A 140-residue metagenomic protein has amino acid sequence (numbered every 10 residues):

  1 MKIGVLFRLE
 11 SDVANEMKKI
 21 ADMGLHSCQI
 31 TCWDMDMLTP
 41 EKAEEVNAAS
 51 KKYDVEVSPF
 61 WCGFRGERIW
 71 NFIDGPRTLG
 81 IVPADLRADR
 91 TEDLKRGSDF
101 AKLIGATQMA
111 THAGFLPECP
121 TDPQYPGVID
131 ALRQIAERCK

Functional and structural regions predicted by a protein language model:
M1-F7, C28-I30, V57-F64, M109-T111: Hydrophobic faces of well-ordered beta-strands that scaffold small-molecule active sites in alpha/beta enzyme cores
L6-N15, T31-E45, L116-P123: Acidic-and-aromatic substrate-binding clefts and catalytic sites of carbohydrate-active enzymes
S11-N15, I69-K140: Active-site acidic/histidine proton-transfer and metal-coordination neighborhood in alpha/beta enzyme cores
M17-G24, L38-E67, R96-G105, P126-K140: Acidic (Asp/Glu)-rich catalytic clusters
C28-W33, I73-P76: Short, charged N-terminal helix-start/capping segments
